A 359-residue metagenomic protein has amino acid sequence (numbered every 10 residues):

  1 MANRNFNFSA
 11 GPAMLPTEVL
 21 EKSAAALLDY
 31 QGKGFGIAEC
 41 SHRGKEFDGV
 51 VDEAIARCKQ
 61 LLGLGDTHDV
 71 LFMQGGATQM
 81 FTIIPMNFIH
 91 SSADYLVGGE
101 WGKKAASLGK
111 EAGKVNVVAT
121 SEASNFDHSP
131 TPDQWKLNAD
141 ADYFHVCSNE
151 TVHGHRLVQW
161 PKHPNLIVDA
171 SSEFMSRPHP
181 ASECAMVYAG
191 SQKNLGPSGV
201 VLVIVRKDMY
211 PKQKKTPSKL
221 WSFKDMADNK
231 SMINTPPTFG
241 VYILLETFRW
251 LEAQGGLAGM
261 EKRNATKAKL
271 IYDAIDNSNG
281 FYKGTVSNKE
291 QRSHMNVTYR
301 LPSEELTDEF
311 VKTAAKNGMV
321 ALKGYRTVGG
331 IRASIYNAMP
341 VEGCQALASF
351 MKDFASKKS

Functional and structural regions predicted by a protein language model:
N3-N5, K316, G329-S359: PLP-dependent enzyme catalytic core of the Aspartate aminotransferase-like
R4-I55: A glycine-/small-polar-enriched, mobile loop at the entrance of the PLP active site in fold-type I
G11, G109, T120-F174: Active-site phosphate-binding strand-loop segment of PLP-dependent enzymes
K33-I83, L108: Conserved N-terminal alpha-helix of the aminotransferase class I/II PLP-enzyme fold
I89-K103: Conserved PLP-anchoring active-site segment centered on the Schiff-base-forming lysine
M186, S191-Y272, N288, K357-S359: Active-site C-terminal subdomain of aminotransferase-like
Y282-A314: Conserved PLP-binding catalytic core of the aspartate aminotransferase-like
